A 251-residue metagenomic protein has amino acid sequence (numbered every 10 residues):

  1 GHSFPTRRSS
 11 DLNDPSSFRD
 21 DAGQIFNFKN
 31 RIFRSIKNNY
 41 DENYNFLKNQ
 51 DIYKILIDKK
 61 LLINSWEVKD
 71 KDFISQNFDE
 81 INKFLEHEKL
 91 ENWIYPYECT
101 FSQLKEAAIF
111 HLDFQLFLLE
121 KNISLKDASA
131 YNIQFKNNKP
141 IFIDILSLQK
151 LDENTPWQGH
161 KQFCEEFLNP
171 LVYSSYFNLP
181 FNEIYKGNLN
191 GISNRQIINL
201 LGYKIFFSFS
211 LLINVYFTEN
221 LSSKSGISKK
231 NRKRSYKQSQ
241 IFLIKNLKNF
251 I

Functional and structural regions predicted by a protein language model:
H2-S9: Short, small-residue-biased leader/transition segments that mark boundaries at the very start of proteins
D21, F26, N45, I55-N64: N-terminal accessory/targeting segments that precede structured cores
G23-F46: ATP-binding glycine-rich loop module of kinase domains
L47-L61, T100-K126, P170: Conserved kinase catalytic-core helix
I63-A107: Conserved structural core of kinase catalytic domains
W66-F73, S124-K136, Y185-K186: Short, glycine/charge-rich beta-strand/loop segments that flank catalytic centers and engage negatively charged groups
S124-N178: Catalytic activation segment of kinase domains across protein kinase-like and atypical kinase folds
K161-I251: N-terminal auxiliary segments of SAM/dcSAM-dependent transferases
